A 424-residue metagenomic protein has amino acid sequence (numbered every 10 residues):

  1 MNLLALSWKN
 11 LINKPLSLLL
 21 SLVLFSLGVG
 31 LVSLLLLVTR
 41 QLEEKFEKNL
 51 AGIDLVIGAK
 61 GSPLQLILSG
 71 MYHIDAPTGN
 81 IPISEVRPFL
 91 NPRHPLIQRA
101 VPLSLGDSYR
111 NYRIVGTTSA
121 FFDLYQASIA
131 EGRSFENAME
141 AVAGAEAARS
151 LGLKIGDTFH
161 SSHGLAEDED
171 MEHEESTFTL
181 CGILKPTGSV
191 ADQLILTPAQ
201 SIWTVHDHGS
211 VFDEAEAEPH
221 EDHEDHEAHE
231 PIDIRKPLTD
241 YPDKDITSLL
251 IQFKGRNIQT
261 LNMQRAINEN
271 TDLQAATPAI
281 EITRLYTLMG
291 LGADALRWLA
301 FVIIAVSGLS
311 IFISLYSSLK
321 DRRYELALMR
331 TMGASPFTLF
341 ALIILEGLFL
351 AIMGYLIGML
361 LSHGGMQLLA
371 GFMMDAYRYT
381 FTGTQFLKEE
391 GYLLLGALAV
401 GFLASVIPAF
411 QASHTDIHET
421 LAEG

Functional and structural regions predicted by a protein language model:
M1-L34: N-terminal Sec/SRP start-transfer signal
L11, R330-F337, T415, G424: Short helix-to-coil transition segments within interhelical loops that connect adjacent transmembrane helices
L20-L31, A293-I313, G347-G358, L393 (+2 more regions): Alpha-helical transmembrane segments of integral membrane proteins
L36-R113, A120, N137, L238-T239 (+2 more regions): Hydrophobic, regular-secondary-structure patches
P92-R93, E172-T177, I183-A293: Mechanotransmission and gating elements of multispan inner-membrane complexes involved in transport and envelope
S108-T118, S128-E216, H220-D222: Hydrophobic secondary-structure segments that place a key small or acidic residue at a functional site
I303-V306, Y316, R323-A370, V400 (+1 more regions): Transmembrane alpha-helical interface segments in multi-pass membrane proteins
Y355-G396, V406-E419: Short helix-loop junctions at transmembrane helix boundaries
